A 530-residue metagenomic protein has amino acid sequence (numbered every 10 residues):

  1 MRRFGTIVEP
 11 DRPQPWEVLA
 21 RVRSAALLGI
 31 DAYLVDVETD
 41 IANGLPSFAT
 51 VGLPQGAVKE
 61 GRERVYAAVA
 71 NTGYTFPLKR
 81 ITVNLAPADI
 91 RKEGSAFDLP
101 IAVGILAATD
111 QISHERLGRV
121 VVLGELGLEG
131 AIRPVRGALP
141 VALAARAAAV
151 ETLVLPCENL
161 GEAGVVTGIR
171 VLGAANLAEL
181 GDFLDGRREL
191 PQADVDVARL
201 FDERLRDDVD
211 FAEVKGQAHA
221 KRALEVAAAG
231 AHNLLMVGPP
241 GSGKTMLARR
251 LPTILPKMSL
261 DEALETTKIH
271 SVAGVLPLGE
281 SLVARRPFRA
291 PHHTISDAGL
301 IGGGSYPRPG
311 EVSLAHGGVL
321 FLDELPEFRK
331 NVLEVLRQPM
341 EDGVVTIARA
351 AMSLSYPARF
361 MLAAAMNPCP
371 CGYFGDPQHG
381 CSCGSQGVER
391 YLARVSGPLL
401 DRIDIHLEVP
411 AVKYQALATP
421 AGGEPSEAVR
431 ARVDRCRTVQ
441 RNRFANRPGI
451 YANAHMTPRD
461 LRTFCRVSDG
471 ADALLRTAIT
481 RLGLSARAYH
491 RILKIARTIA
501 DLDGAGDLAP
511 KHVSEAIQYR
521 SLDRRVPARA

Functional and structural regions predicted by a protein language model:
M1-L235, P239-S242, A348, A488-Y489 (+1 more regions): Peripheral, non-AAA+ core regions of ATP-driven protein-machinery
V35-I41, L300, D404-L407: Short beta-strand elements
V51-R62, P77, N84-G94, Y306-P307 (+1 more regions): Basic, amphipathic alpha-helical bundle interface domains used for macromolecular binding and assembly
E129, L322-R329, G372: Catalytic P-loop NTPase motifs of RecA-like helicase/translocase cores
E225, S281-P287, H292, D297-L320 (+1 more regions): Conserved alpha-helical scaffold flanking the Walker A/P-loop in AAA+ ATPase domains
M236, L322, A365: Hydrophobic anchor at the beta1->P-loop junction of P-loop NTPases
M236-P277, D342: Walker A/P-loop
G317, D323-E324, V335: Walker B catalytic acidic pair
